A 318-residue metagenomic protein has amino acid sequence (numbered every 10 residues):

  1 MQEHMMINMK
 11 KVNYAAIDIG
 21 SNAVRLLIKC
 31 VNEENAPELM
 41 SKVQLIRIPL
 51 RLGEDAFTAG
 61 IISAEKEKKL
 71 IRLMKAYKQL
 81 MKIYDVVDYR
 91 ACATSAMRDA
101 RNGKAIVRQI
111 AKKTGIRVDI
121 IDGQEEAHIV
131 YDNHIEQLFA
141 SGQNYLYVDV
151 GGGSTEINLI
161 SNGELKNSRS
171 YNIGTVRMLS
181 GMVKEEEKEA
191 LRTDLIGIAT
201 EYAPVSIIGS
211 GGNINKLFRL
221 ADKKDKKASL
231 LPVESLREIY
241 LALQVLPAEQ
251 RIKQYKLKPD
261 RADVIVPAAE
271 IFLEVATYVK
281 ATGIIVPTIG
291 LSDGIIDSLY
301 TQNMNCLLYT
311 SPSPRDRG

Functional and structural regions predicted by a protein language model:
E3-N13: Non-catalytic pre-domain segments flanking phosphatase-related domains
V12-N22, L27-E34: N-terminal basic/disordered segments at the start of proteins
Y14, I28, D55-V86, T94-R108 (+2 more regions): Helical "lid/coupling" subdomains associated with nucleotide-phosphate turnover
D18-A23, V148-S154, S210-N213: A short acidic Gly-Thr/Ser loop motif
N35-V43, L165-K166: Beta-strand initiation motifs
Q44, I48: Conserved ATP-binding subdomain of kinase catalytic cores across diverse folds
A91: Dinucleotide-binding Rossmann-like beta1-alpha1 core, especially the glycine-rich loop that anchors the ADP
P312-G318: A short, hydrophobic C-terminal helix/tail in secreted or cell-surface proteins
